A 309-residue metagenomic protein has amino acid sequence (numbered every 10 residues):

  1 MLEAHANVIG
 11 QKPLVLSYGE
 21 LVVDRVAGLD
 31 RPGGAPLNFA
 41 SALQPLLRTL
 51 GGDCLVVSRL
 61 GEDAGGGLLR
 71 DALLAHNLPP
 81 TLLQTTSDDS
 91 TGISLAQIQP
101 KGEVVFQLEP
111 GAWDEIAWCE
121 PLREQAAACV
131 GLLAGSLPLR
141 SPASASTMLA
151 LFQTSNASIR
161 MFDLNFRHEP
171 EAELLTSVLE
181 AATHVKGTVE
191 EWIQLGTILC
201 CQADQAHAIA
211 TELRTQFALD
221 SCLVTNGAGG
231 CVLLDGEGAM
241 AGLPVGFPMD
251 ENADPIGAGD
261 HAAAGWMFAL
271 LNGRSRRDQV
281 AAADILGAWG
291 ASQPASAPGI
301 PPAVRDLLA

Functional and structural regions predicted by a protein language model:
M1-L16, A203-A309: Conserved phosphate-binding/catalytic region of the ribokinase-like
K12, V23-R25, R48-S136, D306-A309: Conserved N-terminal subdomain of the carbohydrate kinase-like
P13-E20, M161: Short, hydrophobic/glycine-enriched beta-strand segments
E20-L21, L137, L164, H261: Active-site metal-binding loops of divalent metal-dependent hydrolases
D30-L46: Short catalytic helix/loop segments, enriched in acidic residues and glycine and frequently bearing histidine
D53-C54, P80, S158-R160, C222: Hydrophobic anchor at the start of a short beta-strand that flanks the dinucleotide cofactor-binding loop
E124-Q125, S177-V178, T215: Structural alpha-helical scaffold elements that stabilize or flank donor/cofactor-binding regions in carbohydrate
G131, G135-A208, G229-G230: Conserved beta-alpha-beta core of the PfkB/ribokinase-like small-molecule kinase fold
